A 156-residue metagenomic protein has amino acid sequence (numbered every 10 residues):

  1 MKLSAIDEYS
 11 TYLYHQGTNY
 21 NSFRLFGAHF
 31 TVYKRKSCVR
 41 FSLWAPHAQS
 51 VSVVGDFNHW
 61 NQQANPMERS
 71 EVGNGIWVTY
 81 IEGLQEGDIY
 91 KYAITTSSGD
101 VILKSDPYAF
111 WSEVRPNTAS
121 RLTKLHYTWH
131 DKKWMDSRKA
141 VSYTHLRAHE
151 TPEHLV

Functional and structural regions predicted by a protein language model:
M1-R40, S70-R147: The feature marks proteins involved in alpha-glucan
W44-S50: Short proline/glycine-enriched turn/loop motifs at strand-loop junctions of beta-rich domains
H47, N61, E86-D88: Short loop/turn segments at connectors of secondary-structure elements within structured domains
S52-V54: Beta-strand signatures of extracellular beta-sandwich domains
D56-W60, S97: Change "in extracellular beta-sheet-rich domains … of secreted and cell-surface proteins" to "in beta-sheet-rich domains
H59-N74: Solvent-exposed beta-strand/loop surfaces of large extracellular or lumenal domains
H145-A148, P152-V156: Single conserved hydrophobic/aromatic residue that forms the stacking wall/gate of nucleotide- or nucleobase-binding
